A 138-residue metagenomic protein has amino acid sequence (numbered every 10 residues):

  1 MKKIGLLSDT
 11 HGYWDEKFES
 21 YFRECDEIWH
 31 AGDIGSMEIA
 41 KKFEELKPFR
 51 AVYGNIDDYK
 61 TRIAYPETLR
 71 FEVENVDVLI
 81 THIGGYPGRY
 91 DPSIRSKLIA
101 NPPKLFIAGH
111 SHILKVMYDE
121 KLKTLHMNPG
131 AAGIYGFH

Functional and structural regions predicted by a protein language model:
M1-F49, D57-N75, I80: N-terminal active-site segment of His-dependent metallophosphoesterases
D9, D33, G54, H82 (+2 more regions): Active-site glycine-centered loops adjacent to acidic/histidine catalytic or metal-binding residues that shape
G12, S36, G85, I113 (+1 more regions): Short active-site segment of divalent metal-dependent hydrolases/proteases that encodes the spacing between
D15, I39, T61, G88-R89 (+2 more regions): Short N-terminal helix/helix-N-cap motif within the alpha/beta-hydrolase-1
R50, R89-H138: Conserved beta-sheet core of the metallophosphoesterase superfamily
D57-P102, I134-G136: Active-site-proximal segments of metal-dependent phosphoesterases and phosphodiesterases across multiple
